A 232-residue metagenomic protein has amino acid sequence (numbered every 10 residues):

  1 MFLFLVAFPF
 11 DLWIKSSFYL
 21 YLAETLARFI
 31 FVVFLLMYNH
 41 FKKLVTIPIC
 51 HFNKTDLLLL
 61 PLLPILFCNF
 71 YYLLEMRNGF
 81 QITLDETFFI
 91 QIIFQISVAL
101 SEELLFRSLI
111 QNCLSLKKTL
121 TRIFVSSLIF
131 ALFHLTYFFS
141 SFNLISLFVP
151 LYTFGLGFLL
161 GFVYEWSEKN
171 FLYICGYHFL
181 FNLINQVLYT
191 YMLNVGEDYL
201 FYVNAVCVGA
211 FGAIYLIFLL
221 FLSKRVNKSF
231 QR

Functional and structural regions predicted by a protein language model:
M1-N39, E86-I90, F201-I214: Alpha-helical transmembrane segments in multi-pass membrane proteins
L5-K15, F70-Q81, H134-S140, V187-N194: Juxtamembrane "helix-exit" motif on the non-cytosolic side of transmembrane helices
H40-I47, I217-R232: Membrane-interface capping segments at transmembrane-helix boundaries
L57-P61, F89, L120-V125, L147-L151 (+2 more regions): Hydrophobic alpha-helical transmembrane segments
I65-C68, Q95, T119-L135, G157: Small-polar-interrupted transmembrane alpha-helices in polytopic inner-membrane proteins
F80-I92, F139-Y152, F201-Y202: Juxtamembrane helix-entry segments on the extracytoplasmic side of multipass membrane proteins
S101-S127, F162-N170: Membrane-interface helix/loop boundary segments of multi-pass membrane proteins
F148-V208: Functionally important transmembrane alpha-helices
